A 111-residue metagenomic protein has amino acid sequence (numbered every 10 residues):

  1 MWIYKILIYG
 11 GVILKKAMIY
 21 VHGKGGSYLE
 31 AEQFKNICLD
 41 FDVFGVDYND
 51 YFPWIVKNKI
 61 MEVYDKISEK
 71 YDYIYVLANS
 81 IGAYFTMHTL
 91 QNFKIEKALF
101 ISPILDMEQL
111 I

Functional and structural regions predicted by a protein language model:
M1-I13: Short, Lys/Arg-enriched N-terminal segments with co-localized hydrophobic residues within the first ~10-30 amino acids
L14-D40, N49-Y51: Short, surface-exposed "cap/lid" segments of acyl-processing enzymes
D42-F44: A fold-wide structural signal in alpha/beta-hydrolase
Y48, L99-E108: Active-site nucleophile loop of the alpha/beta-hydrolase fold
F52-S68: Alpha/beta-hydrolase active-site loop
Y75, K97-L99: Residue in the alpha/beta-hydrolase core beta-strand immediately N-terminal to the catalytic nucleophile
L77-T86: Gly/Ala-rich beta-loop-alpha elbow adjacent to hydrolase catalytic centers
T89-L90: Aromatic pocket-lining residues of Rossmann-like dinucleotide-binding sites
